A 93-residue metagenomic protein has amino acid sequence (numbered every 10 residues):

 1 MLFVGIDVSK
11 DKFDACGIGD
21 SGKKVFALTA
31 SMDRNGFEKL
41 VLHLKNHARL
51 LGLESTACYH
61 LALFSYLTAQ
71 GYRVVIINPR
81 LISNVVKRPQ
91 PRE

Functional and structural regions predicted by a protein language model:
M1-E93: Phosphate- and other anionic-substrate recognition elements at nucleic-acid/protein interfaces
